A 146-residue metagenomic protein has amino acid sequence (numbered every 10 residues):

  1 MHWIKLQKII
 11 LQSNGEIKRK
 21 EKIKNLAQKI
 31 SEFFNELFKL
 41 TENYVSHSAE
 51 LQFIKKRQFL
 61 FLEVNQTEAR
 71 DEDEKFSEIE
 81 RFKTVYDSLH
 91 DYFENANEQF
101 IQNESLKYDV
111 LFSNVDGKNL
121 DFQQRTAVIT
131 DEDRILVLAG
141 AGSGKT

Functional and structural regions predicted by a protein language model:
M1-T146: The feature marks helicase ATPase cores and/or their adjacent C-terminal helical subdomains in SF1/SF2/AAA+ helicases
